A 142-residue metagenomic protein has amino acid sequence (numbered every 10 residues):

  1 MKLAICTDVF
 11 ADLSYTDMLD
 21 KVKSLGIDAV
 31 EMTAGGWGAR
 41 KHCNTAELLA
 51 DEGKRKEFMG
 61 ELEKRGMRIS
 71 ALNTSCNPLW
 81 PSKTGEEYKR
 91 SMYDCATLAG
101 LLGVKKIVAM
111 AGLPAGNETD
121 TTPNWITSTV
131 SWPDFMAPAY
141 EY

Functional and structural regions predicted by a protein language model:
M1-A4: Extreme N-terminal starter segment of soluble prokaryotic enzymes
C6-F10, T33-W37, T74-N77, G112-P114: Active-site beta-loop-alpha junctions enriched in small/polar residues
L13: Residues that form or flank phosphate/diphosphate-binding pockets in enzymes that use nucleotide phosphates
T16-D17, K21, R55-R68, P78-Y142: Active-site acidic/histidine proton-transfer and metal-coordination neighborhood in alpha/beta enzyme cores
D17, K21-L25, A34-E47: Conserved N-terminal beta1-alpha1 strand-loop-helix module at the mouth
L25-A29, G103: Glycine-enriched alpha-helix->loop->beta-strand junction motifs that scaffold or abut catalytic
E31, A71-N73, V108: Conserved beta-strand positions in the central sheet of alpha/beta enzyme cores
T33, K41-E63: Glycine-rich, positively charged N-terminal anion/phosphate-binding segment
